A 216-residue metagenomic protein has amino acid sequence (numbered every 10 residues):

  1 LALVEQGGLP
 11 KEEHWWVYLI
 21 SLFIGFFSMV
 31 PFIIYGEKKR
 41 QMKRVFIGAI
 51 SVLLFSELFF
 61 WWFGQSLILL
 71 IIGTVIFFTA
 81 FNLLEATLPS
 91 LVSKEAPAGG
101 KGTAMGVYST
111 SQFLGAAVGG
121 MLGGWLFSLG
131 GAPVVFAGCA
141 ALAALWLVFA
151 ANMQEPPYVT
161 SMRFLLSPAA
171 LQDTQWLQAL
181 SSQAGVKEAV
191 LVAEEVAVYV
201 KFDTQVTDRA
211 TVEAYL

Functional and structural regions predicted by a protein language model:
L1-E13: Short amphipathic helix-loop junctions that connect adjacent transmembrane helices in Major Facilitator Superfamily/SLC
K11, A98-Y108: Loop-to-transmembrane helix entry/capping segments in MFS-fold secondary transporters and related SLC/MFSD carriers
L19-F23, G106-L114: Transmembrane alpha-helical cores of Major Facilitator Superfamily
F27-Q41, F127: Helix-to-loop junctions at the C-terminal end of transmembrane segments in multipass secondary transporters
R44-F59: Structural signature of the two symmetry-related core transmembrane helices
I68-L83: Hydrophobic core of transmembrane alpha-helices in multi-pass small-molecule transporters, especially MFS/SLC-type
L83-A96: Intracellular juxtamembrane helix-capping segments at the cytosolic ends of symmetry-related transmembrane helices
V134-A151: Symmetry-related core transmembrane helices of the 12-TM Major Facilitator Superfamily/SLC fold
